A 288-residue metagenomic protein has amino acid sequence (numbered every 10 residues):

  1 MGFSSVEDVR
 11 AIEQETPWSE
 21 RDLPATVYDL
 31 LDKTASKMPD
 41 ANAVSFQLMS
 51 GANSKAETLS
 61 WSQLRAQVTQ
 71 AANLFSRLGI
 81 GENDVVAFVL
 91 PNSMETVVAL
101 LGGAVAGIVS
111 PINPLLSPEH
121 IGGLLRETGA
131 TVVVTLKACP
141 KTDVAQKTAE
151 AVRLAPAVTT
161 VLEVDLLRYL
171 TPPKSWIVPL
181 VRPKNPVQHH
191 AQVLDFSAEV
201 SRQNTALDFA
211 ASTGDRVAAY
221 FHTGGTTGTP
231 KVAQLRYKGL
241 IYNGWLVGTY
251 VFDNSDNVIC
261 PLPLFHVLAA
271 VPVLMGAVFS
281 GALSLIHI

Functional and structural regions predicted by a protein language model:
S4-I12, L30-S60: AMP-dependent adenylate-forming
P39-N42, E163, K174-S175, R182-H222 (+2 more regions): Conserved pre-ATP/AMP-binding loop-to-beta segment of ANL
A43-S93, V97-L100, S117-G122, I177 (+2 more regions): Conserved AMP-binding/adenylate-forming core of the ANL superfamily
T58-S62, F209-A210, A218-Y242, L283: Conserved AMP-binding A3 loop
R65-Q70, E199-N204, A233-D253, M275: Conserved structural elements of the adenylate-forming
A72, P91-S110, P114-P118, R126-V132 (+2 more regions): A short helix-loop-beta submotif of the ANL/AMP-binding
A104, I241-N257, F265-H287: Conserved AMP-binding/adenylation subdomain of ANL enzymes
I108-F196: Structural core segment of the AMP-binding/adenylate-forming
